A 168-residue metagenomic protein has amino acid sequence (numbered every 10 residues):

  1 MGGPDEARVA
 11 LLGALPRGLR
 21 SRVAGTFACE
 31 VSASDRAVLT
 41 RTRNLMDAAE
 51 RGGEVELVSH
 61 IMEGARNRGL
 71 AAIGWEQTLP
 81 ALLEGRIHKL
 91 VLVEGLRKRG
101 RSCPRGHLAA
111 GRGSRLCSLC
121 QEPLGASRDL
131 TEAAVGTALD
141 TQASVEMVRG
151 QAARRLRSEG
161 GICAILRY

Functional and structural regions predicted by a protein language model:
G2-Y168: Terminal alpha-helical anchor/extension segments at protein ends
